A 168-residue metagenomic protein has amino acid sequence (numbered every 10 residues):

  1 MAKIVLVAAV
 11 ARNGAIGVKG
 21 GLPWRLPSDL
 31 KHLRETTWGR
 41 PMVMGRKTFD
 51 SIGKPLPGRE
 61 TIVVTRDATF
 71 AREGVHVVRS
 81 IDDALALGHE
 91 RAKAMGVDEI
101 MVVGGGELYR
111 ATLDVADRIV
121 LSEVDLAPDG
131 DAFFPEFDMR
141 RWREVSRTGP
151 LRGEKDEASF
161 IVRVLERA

Functional and structural regions predicted by a protein language model:
M1-A168: Enzymes that bind and transform nitrogen-containing heteroaromatic metabolites
